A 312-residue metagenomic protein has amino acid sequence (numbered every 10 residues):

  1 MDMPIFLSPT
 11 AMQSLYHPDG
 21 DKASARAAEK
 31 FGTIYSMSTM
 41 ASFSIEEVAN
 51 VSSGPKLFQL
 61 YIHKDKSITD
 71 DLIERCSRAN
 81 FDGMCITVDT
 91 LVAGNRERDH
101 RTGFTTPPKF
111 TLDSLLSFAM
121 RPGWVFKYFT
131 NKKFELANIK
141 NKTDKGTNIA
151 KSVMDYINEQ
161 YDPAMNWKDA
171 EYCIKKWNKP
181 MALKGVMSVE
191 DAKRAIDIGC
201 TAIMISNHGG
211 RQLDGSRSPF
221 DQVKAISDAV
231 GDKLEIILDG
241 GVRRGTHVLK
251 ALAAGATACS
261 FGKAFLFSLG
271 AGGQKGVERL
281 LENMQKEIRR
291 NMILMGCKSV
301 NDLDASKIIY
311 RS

Functional and structural regions predicted by a protein language model:
M1-D197, G209-Q212: Active-site entrance/lid segments in N-terminal catalytic domains of soluble metabolic enzymes
L7, P180-M181, G199, V230-K233 (+1 more regions): Domain-wide signal for the mature, well-folded portions of proteins, strongly enriched in nucleus-encoded organellar
I34, D82, T201, T257 (+1 more regions): Short acidic/polar active-site loop segments enriched in Thr and Asp
E46, I196, T201-L238: Extended hydrophobic/aromatic segments used for targeting, binding, or gating
D191, S218, H247: Residue-level recognition of oxygen-bearing side chains
A192-A195, C200, A251-A256: Small-residue (primarily alanine) positions within well-ordered alpha-helices, especially packing/interaction faces
D221-L238, V242-S312: Alpha/beta catalytic cores of nucleotide-metabolism and tRNA/nucleoside-modifying enzymes
